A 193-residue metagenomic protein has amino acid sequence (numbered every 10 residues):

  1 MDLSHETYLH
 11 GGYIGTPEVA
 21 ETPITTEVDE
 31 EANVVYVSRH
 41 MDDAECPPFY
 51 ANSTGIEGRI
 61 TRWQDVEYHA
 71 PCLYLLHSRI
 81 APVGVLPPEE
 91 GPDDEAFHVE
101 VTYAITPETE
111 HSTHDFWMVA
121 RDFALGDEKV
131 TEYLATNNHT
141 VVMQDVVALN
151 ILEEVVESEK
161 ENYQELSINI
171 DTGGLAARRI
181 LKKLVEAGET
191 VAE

Functional and structural regions predicted by a protein language model:
M1-E193: C-terminal catalytic domain of Rieske-type non-heme iron oxygenases
